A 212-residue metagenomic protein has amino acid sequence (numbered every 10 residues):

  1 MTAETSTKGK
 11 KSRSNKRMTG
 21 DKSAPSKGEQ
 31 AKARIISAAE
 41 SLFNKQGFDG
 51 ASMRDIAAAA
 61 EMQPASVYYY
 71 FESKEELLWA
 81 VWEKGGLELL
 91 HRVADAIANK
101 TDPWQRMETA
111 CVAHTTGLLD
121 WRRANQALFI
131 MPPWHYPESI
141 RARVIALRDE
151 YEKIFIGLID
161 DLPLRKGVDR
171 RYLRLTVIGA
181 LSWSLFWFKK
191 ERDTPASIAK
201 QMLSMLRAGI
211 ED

Functional and structural regions predicted by a protein language model:
M1-Q30, S37: N-terminal intrinsically disordered/low-complexity leader segments
E4-K8, V168-F186, S197-G209: Hydrophobic alpha-helical segments that form the core of small-molecule binding pockets and/or dimer interfaces
A31-A39, I56, V81-V93, F155: Generic hydrophobic, amphipathic alpha-helix propensity
R34, A38, L42-E76, A80: Helix-turn-helix
Y68-F71, I130-Y136, G179: Short helix-capping/turn signature of helix-turn-helix
A80, A94-D120, L173-R174: Hydrophobic alpha-helical connector segments
K84-L90, T109, E138-P163, R170-L175 (+1 more regions): Amphipathic alpha-helical packing segments from all-alpha helical-bundle domains
L118-S139, I156, F186: Amphipathic alpha-helical segments used for helix-helix packing
